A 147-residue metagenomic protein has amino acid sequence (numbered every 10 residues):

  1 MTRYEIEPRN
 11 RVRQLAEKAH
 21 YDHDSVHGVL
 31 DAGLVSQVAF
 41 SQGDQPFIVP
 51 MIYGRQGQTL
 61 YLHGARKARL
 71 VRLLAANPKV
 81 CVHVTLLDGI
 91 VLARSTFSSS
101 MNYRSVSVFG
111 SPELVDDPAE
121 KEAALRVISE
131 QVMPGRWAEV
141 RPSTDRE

Functional and structural regions predicted by a protein language model:
M1-E17, G89-E147: Charged, gly/pro-rich active-site loop segments
Y4-Y61: An N-terminal domain-cap segment
D31-A32, A75-V80, R126-P134: Short, intrinsically disordered, mixed-charge
S36, P78-V82, R104-S111: Generic beta-strand structural signal
F40-Q42, L70, R94-F97: Catalytic micro-motifs at enzyme active sites that drive phosphoryl/nucleotidyl and oxygen chemistry
Q45, L74, S100-R104: A generic structural micro-feature
I52-I90: A short mixed-secondary-structure module that forms the rim of ligand-binding clefts
